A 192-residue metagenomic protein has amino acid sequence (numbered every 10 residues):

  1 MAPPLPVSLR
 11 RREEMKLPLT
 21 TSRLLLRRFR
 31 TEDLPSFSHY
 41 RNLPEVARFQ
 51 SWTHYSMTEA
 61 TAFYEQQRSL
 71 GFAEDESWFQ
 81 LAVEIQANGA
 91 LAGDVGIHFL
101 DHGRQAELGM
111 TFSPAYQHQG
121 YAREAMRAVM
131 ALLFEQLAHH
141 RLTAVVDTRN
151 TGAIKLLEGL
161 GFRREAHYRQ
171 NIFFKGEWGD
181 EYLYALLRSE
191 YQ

Functional and structural regions predicted by a protein language model:
A2-R48, Q80-Q192: Acyl-donor (CoA/ACP) binding surface of acyl/acetyltransferases
R41, Q50, G71-A73: Hydrophobic residues in alpha-helical segments
E45-R68, L81: Conserved GNAT-fold acetyl-CoA-binding loop/helix
G71-E76, F162: Short loop/turn motifs at secondary-structure junctions and domain boundaries
